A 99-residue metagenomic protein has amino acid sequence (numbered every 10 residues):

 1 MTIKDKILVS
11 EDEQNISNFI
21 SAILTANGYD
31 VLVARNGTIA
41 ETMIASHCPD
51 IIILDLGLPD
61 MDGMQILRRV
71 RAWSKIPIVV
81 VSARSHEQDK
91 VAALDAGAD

Functional and structural regions predicted by a protein language model:
M1-D99: N-terminal/domain-start alpha-helical segments
